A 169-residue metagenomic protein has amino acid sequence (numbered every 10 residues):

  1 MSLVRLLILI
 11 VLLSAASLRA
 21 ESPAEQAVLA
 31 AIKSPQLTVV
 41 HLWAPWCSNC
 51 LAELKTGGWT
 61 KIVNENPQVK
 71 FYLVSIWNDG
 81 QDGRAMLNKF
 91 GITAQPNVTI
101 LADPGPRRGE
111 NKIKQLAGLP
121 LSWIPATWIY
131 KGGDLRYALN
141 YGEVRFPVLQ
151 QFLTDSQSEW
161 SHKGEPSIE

Functional and structural regions predicted by a protein language model:
R5-A15: Bacterial N-terminal signal peptides
A20-L37, K61: A short beta-strand-turn-helix
E21, Q151-E169: Non-globular targeting/processing and membrane-anchoring segments
I32-L51: Short active-site neighborhood of thiol/selenol oxidoreductases, capturing the structured segment around
S34-V39, P67-K70, A94-N97, I124 (+1 more regions): Loop/turn elements at helix/coil->beta-strand transitions in domains of secreted/extracellular proteins
A44-N49, I76-Q81, P104-R107, L135 (+1 more regions): Solvent-exposed loop/turn segments at secondary-structure junctions within structured extracellular/periplasmic domains
L51-I92, P106-K112: Structural microenvironment flanking redox-active thiols in thiol-disulfide oxidoreductases
G105-Q150: Thiol/disulfide oxidoreductase modules built on the thioredoxin-like
